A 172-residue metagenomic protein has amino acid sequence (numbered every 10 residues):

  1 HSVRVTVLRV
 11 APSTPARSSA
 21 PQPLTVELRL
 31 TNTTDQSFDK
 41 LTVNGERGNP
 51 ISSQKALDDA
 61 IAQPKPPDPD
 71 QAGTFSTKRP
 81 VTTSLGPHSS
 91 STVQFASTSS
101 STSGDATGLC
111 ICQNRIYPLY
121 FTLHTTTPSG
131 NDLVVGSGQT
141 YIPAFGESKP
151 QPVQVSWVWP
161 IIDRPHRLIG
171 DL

Functional and structural regions predicted by a protein language model:
H1-A20: Low-complexity, acidic Ser/Thr/Pro/Gly-rich terminal tails and inter-domain linkers that flank the onset of structured
R17-P23, G86-S90: Solvent-exposed, conformationally flexible loop/turn segments
S18, R29-S37: Asparagine-centered strand-capping/turn motif at beta-strand->loop junctions
L28, D105-P128: Serine/threonine-enriched low-complexity regions used as flexible
D35-G73: Short acidic, flexible loop segments centered on an aromatic residue
P64-L109: Intrinsically disordered, low-complexity Pro/Gly/Ser/Thr-rich segments with frequent PxxP/GP/PP motifs and embedded
Y120, H124-V153: Short beta-strand elements
D171-L172: Catalytic alpha-helical scaffold of carbohydrate-active enzymes acting on polysaccharides/glycoconjugates
